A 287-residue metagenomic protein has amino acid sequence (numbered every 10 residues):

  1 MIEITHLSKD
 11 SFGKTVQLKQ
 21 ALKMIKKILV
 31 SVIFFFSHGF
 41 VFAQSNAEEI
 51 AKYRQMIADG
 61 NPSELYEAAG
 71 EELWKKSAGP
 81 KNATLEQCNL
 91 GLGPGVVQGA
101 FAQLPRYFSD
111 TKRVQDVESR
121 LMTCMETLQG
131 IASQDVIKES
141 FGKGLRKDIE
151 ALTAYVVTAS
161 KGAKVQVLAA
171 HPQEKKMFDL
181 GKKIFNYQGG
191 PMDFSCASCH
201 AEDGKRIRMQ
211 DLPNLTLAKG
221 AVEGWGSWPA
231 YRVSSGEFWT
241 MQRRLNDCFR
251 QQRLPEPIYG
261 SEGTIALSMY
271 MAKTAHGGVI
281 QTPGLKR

Functional and structural regions predicted by a protein language model:
M1-I25: N-terminal secretory signal peptides that target proteins for export/translocation
T5, I28-L29, T216: Generic extreme N-terminus detector
S8-S11, S37, V97, S234: Intrinsically disordered, low-complexity segments enriched in small/polar residues
I28-F36: Sec-dependent N-terminal signal peptides
G39-A43: Sec/Tat signal peptide C-region and signal peptidase I cleavage site
Q44-L65, K75-A151, K161-G162, Y187-R287: Electron-transfer interface patches adjacent to heme c in soluble/periplasmic c-type cytochromes and di-/multiheme
Q55-E72, A163-K182: Short, charged low-complexity linear segments at domain edges
L152, V156: Hydrophobic, well-structured mid-protein blocks that either form specific transmembrane helices
